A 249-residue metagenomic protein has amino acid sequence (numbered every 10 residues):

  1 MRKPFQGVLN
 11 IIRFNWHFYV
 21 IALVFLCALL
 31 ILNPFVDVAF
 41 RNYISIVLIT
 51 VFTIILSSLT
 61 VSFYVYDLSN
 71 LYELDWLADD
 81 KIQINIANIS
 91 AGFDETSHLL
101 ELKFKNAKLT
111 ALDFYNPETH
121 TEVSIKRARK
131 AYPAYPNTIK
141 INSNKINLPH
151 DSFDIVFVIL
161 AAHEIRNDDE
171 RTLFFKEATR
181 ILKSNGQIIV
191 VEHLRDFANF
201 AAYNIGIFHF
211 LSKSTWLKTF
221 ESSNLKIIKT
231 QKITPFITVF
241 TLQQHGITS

Functional and structural regions predicted by a protein language model:
R2-V24, K226-F240, S249: Conserved Class I S-adenosyl-L-methionine
P4-L23, L32-K81: Class I SAM-dependent methyltransferase Rossmann-like catalytic core, especially the SAM/SAH-binding loop
K81-N85, D151: Nucleotide donor/acceptor-binding cores
N85-N88, G92-K145: Class I SAM-dependent methyltransferase SAM/SAH-binding core
S143-V156: A short acidic, Gly/Pro-enriched loop at the edge of an enzyme's catalytic core that lines a small-molecule cofactor
D154-D169: A short SAM/SAH-binding and catalytic strip from SAM-dependent methyltransferases
R171-S184: A short glycine-rich, Lys/Arg-flanked "PGG" loop and its adjoining helix->strand segment in the class I
Q187-T241: C-terminal alpha-helical "lid/dimerization" subdomain adjacent to the S-adenosyl-L-methionine
